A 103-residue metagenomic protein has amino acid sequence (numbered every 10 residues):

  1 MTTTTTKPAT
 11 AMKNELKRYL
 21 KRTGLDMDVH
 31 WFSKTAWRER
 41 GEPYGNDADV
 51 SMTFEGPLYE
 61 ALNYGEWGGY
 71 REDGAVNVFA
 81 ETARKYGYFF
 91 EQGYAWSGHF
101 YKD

Functional and structural regions predicted by a protein language model:
T3-K7, A11, Y70, G74-N77: Alpha-helix boundary/N-cap detector
T5-A61: An N-terminal amphipathic alpha-helical segment
D49-M52, W67-G69, G98: Short cationic amphipathic helices and targeting signals
L62-E72: Short, flexible/disordered intra-domain loops and linkers
Y70-D103: Short, compact, well-ordered microdomains
